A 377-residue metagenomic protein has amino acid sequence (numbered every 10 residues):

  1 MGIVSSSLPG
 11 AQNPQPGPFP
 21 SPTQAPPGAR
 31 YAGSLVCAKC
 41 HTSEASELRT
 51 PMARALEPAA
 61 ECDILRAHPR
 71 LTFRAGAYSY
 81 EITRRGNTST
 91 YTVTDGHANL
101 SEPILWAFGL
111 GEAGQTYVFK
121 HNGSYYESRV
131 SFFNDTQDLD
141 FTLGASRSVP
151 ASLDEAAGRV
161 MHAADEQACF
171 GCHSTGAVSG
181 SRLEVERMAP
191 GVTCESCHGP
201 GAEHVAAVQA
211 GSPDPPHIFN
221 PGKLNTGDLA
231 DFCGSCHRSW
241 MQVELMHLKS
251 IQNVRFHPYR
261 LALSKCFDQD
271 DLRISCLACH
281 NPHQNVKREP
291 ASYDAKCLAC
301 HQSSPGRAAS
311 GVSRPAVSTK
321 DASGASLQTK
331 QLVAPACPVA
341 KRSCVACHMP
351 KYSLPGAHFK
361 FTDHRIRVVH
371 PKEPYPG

Functional and structural regions predicted by a protein language model:
G2-P18: Bacterial Sec-dependent signal peptides at the C-terminal "C-region" and cleavage site
P14-Q24, L35, S43-L110, T116-V118 (+2 more regions): Primarily the internal scaffold of c-type cytochrome electron-transfer domains, especially repeated/multiheme c-type
G28-A32, M161, C337-V339: Immediate flanking context of iron-sulfur cluster ligation sites
C37-C40, C169-C172: Short HxH-centered metal-ligating active-site micro-motif
N122-H162: A short, surface-exposed interaction/processing loop segment used at functional sites
A164-E166, H173-A177: C-terminal substrate/ligand-recognition segments
E166-C169, R273: Hydrophobic faces of stable alpha-helices that mediate helix-helix packing
